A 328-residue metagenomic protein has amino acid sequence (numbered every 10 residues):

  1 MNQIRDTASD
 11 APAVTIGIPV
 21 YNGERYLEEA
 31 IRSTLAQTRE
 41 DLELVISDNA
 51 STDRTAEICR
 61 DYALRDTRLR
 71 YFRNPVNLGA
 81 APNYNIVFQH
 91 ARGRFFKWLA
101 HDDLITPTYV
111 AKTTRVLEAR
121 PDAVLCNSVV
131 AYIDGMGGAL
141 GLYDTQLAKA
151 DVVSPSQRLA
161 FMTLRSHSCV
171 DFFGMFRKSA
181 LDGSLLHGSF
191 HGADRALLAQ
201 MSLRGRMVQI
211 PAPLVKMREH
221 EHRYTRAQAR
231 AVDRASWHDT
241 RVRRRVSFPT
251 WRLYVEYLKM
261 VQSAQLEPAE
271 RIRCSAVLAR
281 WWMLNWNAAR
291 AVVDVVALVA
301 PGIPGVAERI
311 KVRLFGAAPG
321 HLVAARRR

Functional and structural regions predicted by a protein language model:
M1-S33: N-proximal low-complexity "stem/linker" segments adjacent to membrane-targeting elements
P12-T15, E43, A196: Cell-envelope/extracellular polymer assembly enzymes that use nucleotide-activated donors
R32-D41: Short, acidic, metal-binding catalytic loop of nucleotide-sugar glycosyltransferases
D48-E57, V76, A100: A conserved acidic beta->alpha catalytic loop
N74-A91, L104: Glycine-rich, basic loop-to-helix element that forms the pyrophosphate-binding segment of sugar-nucleotide handling
Q89, T106, D151-A231: Conserved nucleotide-sugar donor-binding catalytic segment
F96: Short aromatic/hydrophobic "clamp" motif used to bind/position activated sugar donors
T108-L142: Conserved donor NDP-sugar-binding/catalytic core segment of glycosyltransferases
